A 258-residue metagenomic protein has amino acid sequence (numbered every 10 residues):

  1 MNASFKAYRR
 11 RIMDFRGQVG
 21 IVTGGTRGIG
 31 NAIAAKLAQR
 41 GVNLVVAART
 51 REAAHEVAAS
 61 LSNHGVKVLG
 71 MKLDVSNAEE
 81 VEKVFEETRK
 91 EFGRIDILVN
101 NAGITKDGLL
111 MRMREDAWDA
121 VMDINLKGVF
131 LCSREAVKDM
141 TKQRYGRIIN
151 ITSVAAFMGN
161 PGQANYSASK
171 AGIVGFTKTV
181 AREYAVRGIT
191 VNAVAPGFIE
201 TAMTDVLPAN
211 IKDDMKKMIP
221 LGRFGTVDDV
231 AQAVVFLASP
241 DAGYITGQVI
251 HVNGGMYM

Functional and structural regions predicted by a protein language model:
D14, F92, Y145, R223-V252 (+1 more regions): C-terminal substrate-recognition "lid" of short-chain dehydrogenase/reductases
V19, T26-G28, T50: Conserved glycine-rich cofactor-binding loop
R51, K72-K83, E115, D228-D229: The beta1-alpha1 cofactor-binding region of Rossmann-like NAD(H)/NADP(H)-dependent oxidoreductases
V81, L109-L110, R114-M122, M215: Substrate-binding pocket helix/loop in short-chain dehydrogenase/reductase
S133, S169, T177: Active-site helix of classical SDR
K138, R182-V186, G243: Alpha-helical segment proximal to the catalytic Tyr-Lys
S153: Residue(s) in the substrate-gating loop at a strand-loop-helix junction that position the organic substrate next
